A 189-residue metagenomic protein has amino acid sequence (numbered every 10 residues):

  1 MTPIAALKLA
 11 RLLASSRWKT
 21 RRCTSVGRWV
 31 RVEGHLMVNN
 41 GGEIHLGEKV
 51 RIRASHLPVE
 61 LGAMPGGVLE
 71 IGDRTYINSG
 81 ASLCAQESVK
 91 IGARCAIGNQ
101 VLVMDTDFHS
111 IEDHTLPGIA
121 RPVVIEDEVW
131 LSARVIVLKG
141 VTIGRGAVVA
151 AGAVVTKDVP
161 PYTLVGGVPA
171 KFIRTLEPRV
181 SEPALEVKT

Functional and structural regions predicted by a protein language model:
M1-M104, E126-D127, R145, P161 (+1 more regions): Domain-scale signature associated with acetyltransferase and cell-envelope carbohydrate enzymes
P65, T115-E128: Glycine-rich NAD(P)-binding loop of Rossmann-like domains
S82-V89, R134-V148, A153-K157: Beta-rich strand-turn-strand
G92-A93, Q100, M104-R121: Right-handed parallel beta-helix
H109-D113, G144-G146, P160-Y162: Short conserved catalytic/interaction loops centered on acidic-Pro-aromatic/His motifs
P122-V123, G140-V141, Y162: A short, glycine- and basic residue-enriched loop/turn that sits immediately adjacent to a domain's principal
V154-T156, L164, F172: Conserved hydrophobic/aromatic beta-strand scaffold that supports enzyme active sites
